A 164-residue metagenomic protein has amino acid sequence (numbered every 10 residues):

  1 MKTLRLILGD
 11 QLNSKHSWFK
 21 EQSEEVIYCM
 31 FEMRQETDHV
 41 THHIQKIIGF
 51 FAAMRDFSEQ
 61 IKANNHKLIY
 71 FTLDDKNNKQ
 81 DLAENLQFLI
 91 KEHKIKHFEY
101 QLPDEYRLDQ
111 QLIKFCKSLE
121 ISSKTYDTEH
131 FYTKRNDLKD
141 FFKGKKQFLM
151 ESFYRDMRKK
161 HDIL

Functional and structural regions predicted by a protein language model:
M1-L73: N-terminal beta-strand-loop-alpha-helix module at the start of alpha/beta ligand-binding or catalytic domains
N13, E36, K76, Y106 (+1 more regions): Surface-exposed, flexible loop/turn segments at secondary-structure boundaries
K46-G49, A53, N78, D104 (+1 more regions): Catalytic cores of large soluble enzymes that bind and process phosphate-bearing ligands
A53-D56, D81-N85: Well-ordered alpha-helical segments embedded in enzymatic catalytic cores
L73-D74, P103: Short strand-loop junctions, especially beta-strand C-caps/beta-turns that link beta-sheets to coils or alpha-helices
D74-Q80: Acidic-and-aromatic substrate-binding clefts and catalytic sites of carbohydrate-active enzymes
A83-L164: Beta-rich, aromatic/charged-enriched effector core domains that present basic-aromatic interfaces for binding
